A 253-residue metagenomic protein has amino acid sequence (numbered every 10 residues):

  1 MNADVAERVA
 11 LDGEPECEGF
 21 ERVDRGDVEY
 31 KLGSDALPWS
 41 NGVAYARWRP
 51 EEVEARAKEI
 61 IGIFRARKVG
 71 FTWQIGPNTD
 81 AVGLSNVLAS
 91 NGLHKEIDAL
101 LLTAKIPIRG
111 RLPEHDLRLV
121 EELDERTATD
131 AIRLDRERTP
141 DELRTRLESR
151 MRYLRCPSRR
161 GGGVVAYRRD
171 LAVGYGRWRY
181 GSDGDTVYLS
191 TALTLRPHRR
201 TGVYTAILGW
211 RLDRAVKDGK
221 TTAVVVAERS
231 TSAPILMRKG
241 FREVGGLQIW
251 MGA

Functional and structural regions predicted by a protein language model:
M1-A66, D80, P157: N-terminal charged segments
P15-E21, V69-G70, E96-A99, Y153-V165 (+1 more regions): A short helix-loop-beta-strand connector motif used in the catalytic cores of GNAT acetyltransferases and, in some
E21-R25, P77, G83-N91, R160-G174: Conserved beta-hairpin
S34-G42, E96, Y180-S190, R199: A conserved beta-turn-beta hairpin within the catalytic core of GNAT-like acetyltransferases that forms part
E51-A128, V225-A227, S232, L247-G252: Acyl-donor-binding surface of acyltransferase catalytic domains
E54-G62, T194, R200-K217, P234 (+1 more regions): Conserved acetyl-CoA-binding loop-helix of GNAT-fold acetyltransferases
R133-T145: Helix-loop element at the rim of GNAT/NAT acetyltransferase active sites that forms part of the acceptor-substrate
E142-P197: A conserved beta-strand-loop-helix scaffold within acyl/acetyltransferase catalytic domains
